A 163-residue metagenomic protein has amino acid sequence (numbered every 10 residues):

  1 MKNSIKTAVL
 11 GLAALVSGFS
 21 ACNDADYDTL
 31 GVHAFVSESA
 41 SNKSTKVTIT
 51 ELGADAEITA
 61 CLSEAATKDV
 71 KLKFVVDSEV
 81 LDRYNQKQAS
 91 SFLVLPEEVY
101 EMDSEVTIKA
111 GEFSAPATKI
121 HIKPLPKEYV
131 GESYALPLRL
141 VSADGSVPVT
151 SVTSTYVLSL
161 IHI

Functional and structural regions predicted by a protein language model:
M1-V9: Bacterial N-terminal signal peptides that target proteins for export
G18-A21: C-terminal motif of bacterial Sec signal peptides marking the signal peptidase cleavage site
Y27-L62: Beta-sheet-dominated interaction scaffolds and their linkers
Y84-V106: Short beta-strand and strand-turn-strand segments in soluble, beta-rich domains
T107-S114: Short proline/glycine- and polar residue-rich coil/turn motifs
P126-A135: Short glycine/proline/serine/threonine-rich loop/turn segments at secondary-structure transition edges
D144-Y156: Beta-sandwich strand segments
I161-I163: Conserved small/polar residues in nucleotide/adenosyl-binding loops
